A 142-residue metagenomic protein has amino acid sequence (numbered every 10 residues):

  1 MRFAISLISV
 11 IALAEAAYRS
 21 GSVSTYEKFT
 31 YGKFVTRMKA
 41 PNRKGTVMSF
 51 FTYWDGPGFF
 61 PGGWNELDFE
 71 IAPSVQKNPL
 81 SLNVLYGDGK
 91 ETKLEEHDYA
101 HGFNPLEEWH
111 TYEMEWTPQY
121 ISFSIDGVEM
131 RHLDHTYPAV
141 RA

Functional and structural regions predicted by a protein language model:
M1-A16: Fungal secretory targeting signals
A16-A142: GH16 jelly-roll
